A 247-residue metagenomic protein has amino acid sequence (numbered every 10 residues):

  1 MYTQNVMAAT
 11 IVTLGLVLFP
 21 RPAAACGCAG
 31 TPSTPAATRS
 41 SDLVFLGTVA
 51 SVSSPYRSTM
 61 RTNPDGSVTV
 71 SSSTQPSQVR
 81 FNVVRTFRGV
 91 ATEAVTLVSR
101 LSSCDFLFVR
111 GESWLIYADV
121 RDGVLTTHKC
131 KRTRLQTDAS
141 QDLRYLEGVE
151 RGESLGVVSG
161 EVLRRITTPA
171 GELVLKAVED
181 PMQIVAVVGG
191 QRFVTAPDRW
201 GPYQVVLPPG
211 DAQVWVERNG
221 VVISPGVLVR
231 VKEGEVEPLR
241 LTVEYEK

Functional and structural regions predicted by a protein language model:
M1, P20-R21: Accessible peptide chain termini
M1-T10: Bacterial N-terminal signal peptides that target proteins for export
A9-V17: Bacterial N-terminal signal peptides
R21-K247: Transition segments tied to proteolytic processing and entry into folded domains
